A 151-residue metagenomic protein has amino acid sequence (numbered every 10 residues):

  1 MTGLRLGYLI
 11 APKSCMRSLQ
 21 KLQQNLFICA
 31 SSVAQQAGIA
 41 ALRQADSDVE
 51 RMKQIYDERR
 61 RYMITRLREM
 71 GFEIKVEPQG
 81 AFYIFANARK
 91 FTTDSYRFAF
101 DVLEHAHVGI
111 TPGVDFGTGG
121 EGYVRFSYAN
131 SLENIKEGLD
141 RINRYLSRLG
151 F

Functional and structural regions predicted by a protein language model:
M1-F151: PLP-dependent class I/II
